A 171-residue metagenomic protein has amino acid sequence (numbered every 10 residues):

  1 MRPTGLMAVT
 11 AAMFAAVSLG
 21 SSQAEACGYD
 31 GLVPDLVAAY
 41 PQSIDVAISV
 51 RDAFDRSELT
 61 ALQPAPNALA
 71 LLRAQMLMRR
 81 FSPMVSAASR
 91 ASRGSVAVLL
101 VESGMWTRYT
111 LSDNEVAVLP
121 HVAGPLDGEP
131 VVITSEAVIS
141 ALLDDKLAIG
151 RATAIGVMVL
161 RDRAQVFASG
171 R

Functional and structural regions predicted by a protein language model:
M1-T10: Bacterial N-terminal signal peptides that target proteins for export
A11-F14, S22-A24: Cleavable N-terminal signal peptides
G20-R171: Feature captures hydrophobic
